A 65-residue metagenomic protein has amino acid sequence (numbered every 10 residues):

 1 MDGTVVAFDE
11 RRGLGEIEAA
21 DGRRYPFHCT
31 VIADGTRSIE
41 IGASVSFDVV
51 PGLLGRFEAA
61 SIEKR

Functional and structural regions predicted by a protein language model:
M1-R11: Structural detector for short beta-strands of small beta-barrel domains
R11-I17: Short aromatic-glycine-enriched beta-strand elements
R23-V31: A short macromolecule-binding patch
A33-S46: Short nucleic-acid-contacting surface segments enriched for D/E, G, S/T with interspersed K/R
V50-R65: OB-fold/S1-family single-stranded nucleic acid-binding modules
